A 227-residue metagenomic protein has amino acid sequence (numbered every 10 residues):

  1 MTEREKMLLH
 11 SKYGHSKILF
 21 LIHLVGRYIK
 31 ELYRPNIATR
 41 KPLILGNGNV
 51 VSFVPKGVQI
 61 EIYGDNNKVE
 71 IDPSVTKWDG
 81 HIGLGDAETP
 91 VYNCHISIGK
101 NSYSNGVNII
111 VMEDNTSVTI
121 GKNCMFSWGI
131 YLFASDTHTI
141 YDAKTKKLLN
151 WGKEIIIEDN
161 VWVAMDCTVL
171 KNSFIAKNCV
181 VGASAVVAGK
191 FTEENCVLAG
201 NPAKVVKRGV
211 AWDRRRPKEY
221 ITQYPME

Functional and structural regions predicted by a protein language model:
M1-A134, E154-N160, C167, K177 (+2 more regions): Domain-scale signature associated with acetyltransferase and cell-envelope carbohydrate enzymes
K147-I155: A short acidic, glycine-rich active-site loop that binds or catalyzes chemistry on phosphate/adenosine moieties
W162, V180-V181, V197-A199: Short-chain dehydrogenase/reductase
V163, V169-N172: Extended serine/threonine-enriched, polar tracts that run as long, contiguous segments within proteins
V169, A185-V187, A203: Short coil-to-beta-strand initiation/turn motif
S173, A185, F191: Short beta-to-alpha loop/turn elements within the nucleotide-binding domains of ABC transporters
